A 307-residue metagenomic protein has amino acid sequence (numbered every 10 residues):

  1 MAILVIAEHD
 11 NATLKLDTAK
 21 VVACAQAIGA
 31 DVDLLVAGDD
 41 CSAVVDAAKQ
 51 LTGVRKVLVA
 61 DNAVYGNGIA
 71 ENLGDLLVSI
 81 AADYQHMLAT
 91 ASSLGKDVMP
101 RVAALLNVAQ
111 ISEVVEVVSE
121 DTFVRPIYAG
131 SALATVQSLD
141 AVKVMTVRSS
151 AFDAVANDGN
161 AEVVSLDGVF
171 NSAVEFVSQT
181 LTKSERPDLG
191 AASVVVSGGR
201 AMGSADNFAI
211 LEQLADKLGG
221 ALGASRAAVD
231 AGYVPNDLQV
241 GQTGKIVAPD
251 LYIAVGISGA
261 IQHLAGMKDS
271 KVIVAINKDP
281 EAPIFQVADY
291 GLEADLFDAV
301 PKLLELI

Functional and structural regions predicted by a protein language model:
M1-I307: N-terminal glycine-rich FAD/FM-binding segment characteristic of electron-transfer flavoproteins
